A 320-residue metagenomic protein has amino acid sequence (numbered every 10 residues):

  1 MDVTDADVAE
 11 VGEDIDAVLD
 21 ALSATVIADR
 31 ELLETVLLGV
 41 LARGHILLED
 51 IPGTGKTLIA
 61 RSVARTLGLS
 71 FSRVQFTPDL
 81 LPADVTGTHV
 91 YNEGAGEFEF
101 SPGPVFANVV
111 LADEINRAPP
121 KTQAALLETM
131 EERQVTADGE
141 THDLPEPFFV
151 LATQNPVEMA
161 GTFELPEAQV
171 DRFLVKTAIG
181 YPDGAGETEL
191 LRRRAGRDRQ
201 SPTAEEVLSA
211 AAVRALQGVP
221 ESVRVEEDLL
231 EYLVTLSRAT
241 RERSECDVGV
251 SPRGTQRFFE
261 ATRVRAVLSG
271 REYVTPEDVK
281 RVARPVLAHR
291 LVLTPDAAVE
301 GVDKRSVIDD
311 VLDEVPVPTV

Functional and structural regions predicted by a protein language model:
M1-V3, L58-R61, E242-V320: C-terminal engagement/docking regions of AAA+ P-loop ATPases
V8-G12, T25, T162, I179-V250 (+3 more regions): Conserved C-terminal "switch" segment of AAA+ ATPases
V8-I46, I51: Pre-Walker A (pre-P-loop) alpha-helix and adjacent loop at the N terminus of AAA/AAA+ ATPase modules, a conserved
L37, Y91-L111, E140: Conserved alpha-helical scaffold flanking the Walker A/P-loop in AAA+ ATPase domains
V40-P78, P82, Y91: Walker A/P-loop
D50, D113-E114, A125: Walker B catalytic acidic pair
I51, V85, T153: P-loop (Walker A) phosphate-binding loop of NTP-binding proteins
N92-A95, A118, E132-V207, A215-E221 (+1 more regions): Canonical AAA+ ATPase core
